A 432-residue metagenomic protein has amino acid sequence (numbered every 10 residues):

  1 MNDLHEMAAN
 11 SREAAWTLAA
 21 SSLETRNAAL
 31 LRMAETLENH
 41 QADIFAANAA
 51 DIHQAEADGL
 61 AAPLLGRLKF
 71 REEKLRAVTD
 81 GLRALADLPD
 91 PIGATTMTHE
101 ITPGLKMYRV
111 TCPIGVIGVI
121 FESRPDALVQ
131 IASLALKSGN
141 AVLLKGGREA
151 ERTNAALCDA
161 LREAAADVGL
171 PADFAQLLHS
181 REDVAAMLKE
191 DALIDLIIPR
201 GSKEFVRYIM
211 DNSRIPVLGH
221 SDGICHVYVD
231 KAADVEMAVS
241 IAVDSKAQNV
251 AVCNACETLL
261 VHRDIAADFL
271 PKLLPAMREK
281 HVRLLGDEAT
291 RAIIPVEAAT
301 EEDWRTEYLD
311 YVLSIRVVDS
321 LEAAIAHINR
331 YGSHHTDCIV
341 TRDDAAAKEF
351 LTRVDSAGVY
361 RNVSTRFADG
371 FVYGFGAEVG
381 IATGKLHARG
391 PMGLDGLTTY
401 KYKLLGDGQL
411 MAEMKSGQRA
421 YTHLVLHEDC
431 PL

Functional and structural regions predicted by a protein language model:
M1-M107, L134: N-terminal Rossmann-like NAD(P)+-binding subdomain of aldehyde/semialdehyde dehydrogenases
N2, E122-D126, Q130-A141, A156 (+3 more regions): ALDH superfamily catalytic-core signature
S21-N27, I92, V168-A175, N249-A255 (+4 more regions): Flexible, glycine/charged-enriched surface loops at secondary-structure junctions
R71, T102, K106-M107, A175-I194: A structured beta-alpha segment of the ubiquitous adenosine-cofactor-binding alpha/beta core
T98-V142, G147-L157: Substrate-binding/gating loop at the entrance of the active-site cleft, primarily in PLP-dependent aminotransferase-like
S138, A192-L193, S213, K280 (+2 more regions): Short, structured coil segments at secondary-structure junctions
T300-L432: Conserved C-terminal structural/oligomerization subdomain of aldehyde/semialdehyde dehydrogenase
